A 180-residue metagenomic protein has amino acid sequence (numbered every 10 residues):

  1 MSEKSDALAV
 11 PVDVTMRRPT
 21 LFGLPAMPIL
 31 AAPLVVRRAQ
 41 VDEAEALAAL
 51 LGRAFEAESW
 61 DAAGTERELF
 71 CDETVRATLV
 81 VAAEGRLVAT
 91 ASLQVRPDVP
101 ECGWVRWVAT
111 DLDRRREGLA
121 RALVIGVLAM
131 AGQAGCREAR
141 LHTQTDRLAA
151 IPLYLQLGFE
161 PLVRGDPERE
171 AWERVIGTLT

Functional and structural regions predicted by a protein language model:
M1-A32: Acyl-donor-binding surface of acyltransferase catalytic domains
D6-A7, L155-R164: Conserved acetyl-CoA-binding loop of GNAT-fold acetyltransferases
V35-L47: A short beta-loop-alpha structural element at the N-terminal edge of CoA-dependent acyl/N-acetyltransferase catalytic
R38, A49-A62: Helix-loop element at the rim of GNAT/NAT acetyltransferase active sites that forms part of the acceptor-substrate
E58, A62-T78, A82-E84, A89-A109: A conserved beta-strand-loop-helix scaffold within acyl/acetyltransferase catalytic domains
T110, R116-A129, Q133, P152-Q156: Conserved acetyl-CoA-binding loop-helix of GNAT-fold acetyltransferases
A131-T143: Conserved GNAT acetyl-CoA-binding A-motif
L141-I151, P167-G177: Conserved beta-strand-loop-alpha-helix junction that forms the acyl-donor binding cleft
